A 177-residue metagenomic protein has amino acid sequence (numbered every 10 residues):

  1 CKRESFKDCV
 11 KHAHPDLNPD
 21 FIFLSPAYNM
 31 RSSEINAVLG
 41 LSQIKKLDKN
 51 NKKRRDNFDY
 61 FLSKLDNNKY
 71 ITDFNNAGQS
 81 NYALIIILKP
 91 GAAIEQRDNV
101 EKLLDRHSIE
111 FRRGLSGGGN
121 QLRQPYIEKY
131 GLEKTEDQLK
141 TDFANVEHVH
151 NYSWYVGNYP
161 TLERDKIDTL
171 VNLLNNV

Functional and structural regions predicted by a protein language model:
C1-V177: PLP-dependent aminotransferase class I/II
